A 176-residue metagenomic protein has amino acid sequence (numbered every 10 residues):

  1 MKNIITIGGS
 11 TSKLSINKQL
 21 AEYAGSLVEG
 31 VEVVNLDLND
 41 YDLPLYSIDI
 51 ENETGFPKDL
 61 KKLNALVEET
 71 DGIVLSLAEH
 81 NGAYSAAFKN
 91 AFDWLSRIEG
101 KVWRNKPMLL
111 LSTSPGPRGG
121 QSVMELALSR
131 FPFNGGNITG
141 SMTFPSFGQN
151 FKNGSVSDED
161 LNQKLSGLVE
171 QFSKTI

Functional and structural regions predicted by a protein language model:
M1-L77, G82-D93, R97, N153-K174: N-terminal beta1-alpha1-beta2 submodule of the flavodoxin-like/Rossmannoid cofactor-binding fold
G8, S112, G148: Short, histidine-centered active-site or binding-site loop motifs used for metal coordination, general acid-base
V31, S129-G135, Q149, Q171-K174: Short, highly charged low-complexity linear segments
V34-P44, F133-K152: Mobile beta-alpha loop/short-helix "lid" or hinge segments that flank ligand
G100: Flexible loop/hinge segments that line or gate small-molecule binding clefts
R104-P145: Short, glycine-/small-residue-rich phosphate/pyrophosphate-handling segment
